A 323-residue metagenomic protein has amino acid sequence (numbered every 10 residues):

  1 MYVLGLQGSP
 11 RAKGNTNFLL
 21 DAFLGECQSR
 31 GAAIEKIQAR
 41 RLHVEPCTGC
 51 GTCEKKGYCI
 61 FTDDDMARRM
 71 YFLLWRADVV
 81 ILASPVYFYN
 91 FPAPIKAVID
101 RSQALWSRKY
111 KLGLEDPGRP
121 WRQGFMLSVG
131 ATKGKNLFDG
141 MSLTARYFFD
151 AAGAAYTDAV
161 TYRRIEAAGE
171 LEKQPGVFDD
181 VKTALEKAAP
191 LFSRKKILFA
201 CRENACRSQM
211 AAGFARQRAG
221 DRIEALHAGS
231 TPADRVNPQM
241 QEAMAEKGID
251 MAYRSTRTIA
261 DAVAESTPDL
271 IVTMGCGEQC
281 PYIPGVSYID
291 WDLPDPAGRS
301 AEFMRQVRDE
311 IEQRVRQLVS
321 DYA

Functional and structural regions predicted by a protein language model:
M1-S107, K111, P175-K195, M210 (+1 more regions): N-terminal beta1-alpha1-beta2 submodule of the flavodoxin-like/Rossmannoid cofactor-binding fold
Q7, Q38, V160-T161, G229 (+1 more regions): Residue-level recognition of beta-strand->loop/alpha-helix junctions
G51-R76, M240-C280: Short, structured active-site "lid" loops
P94, Y110-A155: Short, glycine-/small-residue-rich phosphate/pyrophosphate-handling segment
P94-R108, R146, A262-A264, L270 (+1 more regions): A short, gly/pro- and small-residue-rich
L127-G134, G277-A323: Phosphate-binding/catalytic loops
N136-R194: Glycine-rich phosphate/pyrophosphate-binding loop and the adjoining helix
F192-D261: Conserved active-site segments centered on acidic
